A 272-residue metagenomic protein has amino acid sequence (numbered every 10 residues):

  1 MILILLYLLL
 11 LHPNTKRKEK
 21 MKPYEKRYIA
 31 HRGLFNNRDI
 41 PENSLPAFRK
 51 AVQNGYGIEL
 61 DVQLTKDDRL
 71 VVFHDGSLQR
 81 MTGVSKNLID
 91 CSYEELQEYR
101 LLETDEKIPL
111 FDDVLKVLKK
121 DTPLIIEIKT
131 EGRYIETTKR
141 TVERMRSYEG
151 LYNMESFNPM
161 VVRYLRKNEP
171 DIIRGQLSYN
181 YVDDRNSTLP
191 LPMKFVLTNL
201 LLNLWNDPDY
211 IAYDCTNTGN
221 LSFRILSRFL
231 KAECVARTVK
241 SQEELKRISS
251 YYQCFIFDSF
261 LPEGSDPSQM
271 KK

Functional and structural regions predicted by a protein language model:
M1-K272: Phosphate-group recognition and catalysis centered on beta-loop-alpha active-site segments
